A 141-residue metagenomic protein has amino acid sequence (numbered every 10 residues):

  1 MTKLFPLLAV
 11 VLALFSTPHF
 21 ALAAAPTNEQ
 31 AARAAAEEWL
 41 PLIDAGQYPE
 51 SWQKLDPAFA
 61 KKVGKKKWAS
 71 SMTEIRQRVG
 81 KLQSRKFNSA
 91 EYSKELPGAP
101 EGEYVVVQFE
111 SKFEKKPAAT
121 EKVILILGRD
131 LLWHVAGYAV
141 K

Functional and structural regions predicted by a protein language model:
T2-F5, P18-Q47: Short, low-complexity N-terminal intrinsically disordered segments enriched in polar/charged residues
K3-P6, S51, P117: Short hydrophobic/aromatic segments of transmembrane alpha-helices and their interfaces
L8-P18: Bacterial N-terminal signal peptides
A23-P26, E37-P41, K54-A60, E110-K112: Second-shell loop/turn segments in exported
R33-A35, P49-G102: Short solvent-exposed beta->alpha transition segments
S89-K141: Exposed beta-sheet edge and beta->alpha loop/turn motif
